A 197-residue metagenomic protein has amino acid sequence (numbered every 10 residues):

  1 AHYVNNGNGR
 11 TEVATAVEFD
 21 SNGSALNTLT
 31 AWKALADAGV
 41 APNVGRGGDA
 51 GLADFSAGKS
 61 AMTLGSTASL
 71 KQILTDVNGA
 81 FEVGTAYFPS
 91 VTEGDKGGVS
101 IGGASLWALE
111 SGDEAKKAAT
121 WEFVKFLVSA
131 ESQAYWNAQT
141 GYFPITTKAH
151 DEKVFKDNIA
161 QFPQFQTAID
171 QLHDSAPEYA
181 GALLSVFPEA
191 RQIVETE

Functional and structural regions predicted by a protein language model:
A1-V13, L29, S100-E110, A190-E197: Periplasmic solute-binding protein
N6-G45: Glycine-centered hinge/linker elements that transmit conformational signals in sensory and ligand-binding systems
A25-W32, G51, S69, K116-T120 (+3 more regions): Stable alpha-helical elements in mature extracytoplasmic
A34-A41, T75-F143: Extracytoplasmic/periplasmic substrate-recognition and gating elements
N43-A57: Short helix-initiation/N-cap motifs at beta->coil->alpha
L52-D54, L70-D76: Pocket-flanking alpha-helical
A61-S66, G84: Paired acidic/hydrophobic, glycine-rich loop segments that form the ligand-binding mouth/hinge of periplasmic-binding
P163-E197: C-terminal capping/gating helix-and-loop segments adjacent to ligand/active sites or protein-protein/ligand interfaces
